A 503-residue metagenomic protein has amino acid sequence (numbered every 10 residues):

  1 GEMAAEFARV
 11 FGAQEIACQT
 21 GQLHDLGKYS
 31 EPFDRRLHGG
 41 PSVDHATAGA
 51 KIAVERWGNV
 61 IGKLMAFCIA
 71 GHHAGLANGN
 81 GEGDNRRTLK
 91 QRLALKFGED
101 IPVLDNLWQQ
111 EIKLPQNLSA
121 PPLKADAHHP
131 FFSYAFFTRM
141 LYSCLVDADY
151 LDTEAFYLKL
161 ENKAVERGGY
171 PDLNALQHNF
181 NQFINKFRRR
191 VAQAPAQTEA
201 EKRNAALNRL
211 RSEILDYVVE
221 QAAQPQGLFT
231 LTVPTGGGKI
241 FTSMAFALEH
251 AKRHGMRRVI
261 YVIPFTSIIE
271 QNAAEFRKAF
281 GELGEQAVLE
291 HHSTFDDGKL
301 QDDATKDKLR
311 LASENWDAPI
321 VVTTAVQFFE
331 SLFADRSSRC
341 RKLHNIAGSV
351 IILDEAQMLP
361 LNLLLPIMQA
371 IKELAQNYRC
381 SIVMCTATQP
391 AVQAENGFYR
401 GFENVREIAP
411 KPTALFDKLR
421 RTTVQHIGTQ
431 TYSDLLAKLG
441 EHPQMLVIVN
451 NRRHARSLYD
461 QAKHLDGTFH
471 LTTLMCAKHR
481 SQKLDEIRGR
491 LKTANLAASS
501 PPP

Functional and structural regions predicted by a protein language model:
G1-R190: Accessory nucleic-acid engagement/destabilization modules that flank
P225-A247: Walker A/P-loop
M256-A279, F295, A391, R452: Conserved Walker A/P-loop ATP-binding site and its immediately adjacent core in helicase/helicase-like ATPase domains
R258-I269, K438-K463, T468-H470: Conserved strand-helix element at the start of the C-terminal RecA-like helicase core
T266, L289-D303, N450-R453, F469-R488 (+1 more regions): Conserved helicase motor
G281-F333: Inter-Walker segment of RecA-like/P-loop motor cores
P366, K372-E373, R421-R453, S457: Conserved interdomain hinge at the start of the Helicase C-terminal
A387-E441: Interdomain hinge/linker at the junction between the two RecA-like core domains of SF2 helicases
